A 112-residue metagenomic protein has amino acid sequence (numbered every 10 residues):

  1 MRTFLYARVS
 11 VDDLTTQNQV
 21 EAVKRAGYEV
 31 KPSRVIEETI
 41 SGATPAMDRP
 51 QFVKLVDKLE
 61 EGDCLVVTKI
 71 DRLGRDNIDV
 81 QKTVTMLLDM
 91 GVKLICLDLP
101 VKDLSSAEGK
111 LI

Functional and structural regions predicted by a protein language model:
M1-I112: Short, structured surface patches at the beginning of a domain
